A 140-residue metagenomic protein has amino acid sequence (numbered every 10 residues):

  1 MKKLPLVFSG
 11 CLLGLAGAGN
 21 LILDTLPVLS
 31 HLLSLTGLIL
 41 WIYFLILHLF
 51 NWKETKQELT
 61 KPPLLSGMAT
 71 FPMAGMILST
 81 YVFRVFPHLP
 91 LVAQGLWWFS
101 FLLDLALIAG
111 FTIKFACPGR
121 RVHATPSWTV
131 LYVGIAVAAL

Functional and structural regions predicted by a protein language model:
M1-G19, K53-T80, W97, A116-L140: Juxtamembrane helix-loop boundaries in multi-pass membrane proteins
M1-H48: N-terminal signal-anchor module of multipass membrane proteins
L23-P27, F86-A93: Membrane-lumen (extracellular) interface motif
L29-I42, L91-L105: Structural signature of hydrophobic alpha-helical transmembrane segments
H48-T55, T80-L91, I113-K114: Transmembrane alpha-helix boundary signature
S100-I113, V133-V137: Membrane-embedded alpha-helical core segments of multi-pass
